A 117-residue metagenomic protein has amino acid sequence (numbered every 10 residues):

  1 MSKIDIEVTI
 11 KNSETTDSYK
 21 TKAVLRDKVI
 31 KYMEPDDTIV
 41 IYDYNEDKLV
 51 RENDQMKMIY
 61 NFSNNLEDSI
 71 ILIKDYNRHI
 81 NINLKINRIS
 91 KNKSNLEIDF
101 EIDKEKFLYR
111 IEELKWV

Functional and structural regions predicted by a protein language model:
M1-V29, M33: Long, hydrophobic N-terminal alpha-helical segment
I6-I10, I30-P35, R51-N53, I73 (+1 more regions): Short beta-strand segments that buttress and anchor functional surface loops
T16-K20, P35-I39, N95-L96, L108-I111: Short, surface-exposed coil-to-beta transition loops
K20-M58: Short, well-structured hydrophobic secondary-structure segments
K22-L25, L84-R88, E113-V117: Extended lipid/amphipathic-ligand handling interfaces
I39-Y44, M58-F62, Y109-V117: Broad, structure-driven detector of short, well-ordered beta-strand segments within folded domains
D54-N61, E67-S94, E105-L108: Terminal, non-globular segments
K93-V117: Mixed-charge, glycine-accented linear interaction segment located at domain edges/termini
